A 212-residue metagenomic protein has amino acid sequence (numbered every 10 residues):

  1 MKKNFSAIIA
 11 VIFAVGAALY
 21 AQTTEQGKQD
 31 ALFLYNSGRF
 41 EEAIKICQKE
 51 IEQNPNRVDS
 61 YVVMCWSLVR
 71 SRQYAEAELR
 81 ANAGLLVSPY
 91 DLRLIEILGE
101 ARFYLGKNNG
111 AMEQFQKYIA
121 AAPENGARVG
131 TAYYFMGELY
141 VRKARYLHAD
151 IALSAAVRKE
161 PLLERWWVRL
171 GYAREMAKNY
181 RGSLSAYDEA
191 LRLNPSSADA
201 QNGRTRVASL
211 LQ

Functional and structural regions predicted by a protein language model:
T23-T24, V58-D59, L92-R93, G126-G130 (+2 more regions): Helix-start (N-cap) detector for alpha-helical repeat units in TPR-like alpha-solenoids, especially tetratricopeptide
E25-N54, W66, R70, E138: Alpha-helical segment of the N-proximal tetratricopeptide repeat
N36-S37, R70-S71, Y104-L105, E138 (+3 more regions): Register position in tetratricopeptide repeats
K49-E50, A83-G84, K117-Y118, A122 (+2 more regions): Canonical positions in the second alpha-helix
Q53, V87-S88, A121-N125, K159 (+1 more regions): Structural marker of alpha-solenoid helical repeat scaffolds
V63-W66, I97, T131, F135 (+2 more regions): Canonical tetratricopeptide repeat
